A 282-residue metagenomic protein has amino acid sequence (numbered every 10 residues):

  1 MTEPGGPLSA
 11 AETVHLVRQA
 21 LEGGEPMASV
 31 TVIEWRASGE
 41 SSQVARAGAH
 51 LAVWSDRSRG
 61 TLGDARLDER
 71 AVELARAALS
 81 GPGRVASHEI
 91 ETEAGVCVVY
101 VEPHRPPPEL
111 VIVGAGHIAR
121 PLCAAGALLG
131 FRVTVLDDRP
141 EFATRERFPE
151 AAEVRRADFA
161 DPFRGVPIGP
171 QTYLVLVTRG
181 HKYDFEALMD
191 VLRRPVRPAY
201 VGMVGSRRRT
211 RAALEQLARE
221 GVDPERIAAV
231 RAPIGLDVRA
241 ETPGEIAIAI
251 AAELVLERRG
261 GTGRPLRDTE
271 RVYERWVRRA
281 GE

Functional and structural regions predicted by a protein language model:
M1-D138, F142, E146-R155, G169-Y173 (+2 more regions): Segments forming oxygen-rich coordination pockets for charged ligands
T31-I33, V113, D137, V177-T178 (+2 more regions): Short beta-strand segments
A119-R120, D184-F185, T210: Short, well-ordered alpha-helical microsegments
C123-A125, R147-F148, P167-I168, E186-D190 (+1 more regions): Short amphipathic alpha-helical segments
L136, Y173, T178-H181, M189-Q216: ADP-ribose/adenylate-binding Rossmann-like module
A157-P162, K182: Conserved SAM/SAH-binding loop
A160-P170: Short amphipathic alpha-helix with an adjacent loop that forms part of the alpha/beta core around
V204-E282: Adenosine-phosphate binding glycine-rich loop
